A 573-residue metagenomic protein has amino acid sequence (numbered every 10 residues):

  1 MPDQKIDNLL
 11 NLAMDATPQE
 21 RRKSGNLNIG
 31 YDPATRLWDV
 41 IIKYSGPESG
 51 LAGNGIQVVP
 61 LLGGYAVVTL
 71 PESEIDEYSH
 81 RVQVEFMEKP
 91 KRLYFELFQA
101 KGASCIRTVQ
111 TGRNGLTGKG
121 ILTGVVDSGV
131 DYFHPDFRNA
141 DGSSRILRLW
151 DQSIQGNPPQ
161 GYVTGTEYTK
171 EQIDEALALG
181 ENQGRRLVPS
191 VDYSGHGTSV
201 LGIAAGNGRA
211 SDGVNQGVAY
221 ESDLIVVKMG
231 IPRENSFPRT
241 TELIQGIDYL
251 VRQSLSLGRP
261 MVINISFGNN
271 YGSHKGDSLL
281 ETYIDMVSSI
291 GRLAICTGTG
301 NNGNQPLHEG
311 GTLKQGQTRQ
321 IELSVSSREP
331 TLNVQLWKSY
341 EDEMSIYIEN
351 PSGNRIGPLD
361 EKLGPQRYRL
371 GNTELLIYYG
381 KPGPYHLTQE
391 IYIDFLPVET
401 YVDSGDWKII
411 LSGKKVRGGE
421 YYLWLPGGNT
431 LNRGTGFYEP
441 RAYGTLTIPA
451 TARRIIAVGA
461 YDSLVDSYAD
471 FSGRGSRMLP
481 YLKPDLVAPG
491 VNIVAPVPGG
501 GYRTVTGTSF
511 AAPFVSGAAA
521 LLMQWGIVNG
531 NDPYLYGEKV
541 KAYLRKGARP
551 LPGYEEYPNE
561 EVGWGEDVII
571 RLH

Functional and structural regions predicted by a protein language model:
M1-Y65, S73-R113, I121-L122: Autoinhibitory N-terminal propeptides
P90, V227-M229, I247-K275, G298-T299 (+1 more regions): Short acidic, glycine-rich surface-loop motifs adjacent to enzyme active sites
T111-G118, R138-A140, N215-A219, F237-V262 (+8 more regions): Mature extracellular/periplasmic domains of secretome proteins
T111-T241, G258, P330, E341-D342 (+4 more regions): Subtilisin-like serine protease catalytic core
D127, G300, G507: Active-site glycine-centered loops adjacent to acidic/histidine catalytic or metal-binding residues that shape
W150-E175, Q305-Y392, L396, Y401 (+2 more regions): Extracellular S/T/G-rich loop segment that most often corresponds to the catalytic His/Ser-adjacent loop
L201-A204, I225-R233, D248-V262, E343-S345 (+2 more regions): Hydrolase catalytic cores
I391, V416-G428: Edge beta-strands of jelly-roll/beta-sandwich modules across compartments, strongly enriched in secreted/luminal
